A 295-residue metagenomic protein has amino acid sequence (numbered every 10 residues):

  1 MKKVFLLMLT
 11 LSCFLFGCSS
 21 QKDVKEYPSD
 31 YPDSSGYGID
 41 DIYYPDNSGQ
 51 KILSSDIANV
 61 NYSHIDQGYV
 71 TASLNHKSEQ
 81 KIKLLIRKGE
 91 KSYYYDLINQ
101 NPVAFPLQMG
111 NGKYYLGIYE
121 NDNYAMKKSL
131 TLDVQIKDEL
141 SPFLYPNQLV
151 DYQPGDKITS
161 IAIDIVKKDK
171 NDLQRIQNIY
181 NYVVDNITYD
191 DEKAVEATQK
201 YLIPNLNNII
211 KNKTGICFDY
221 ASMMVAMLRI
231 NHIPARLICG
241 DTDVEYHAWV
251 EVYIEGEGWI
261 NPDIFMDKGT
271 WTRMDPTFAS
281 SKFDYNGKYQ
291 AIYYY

Functional and structural regions predicted by a protein language model:
M1-K2: N-terminal hydrophobic targeting signals that begin at the initiator methionine
F5-N171, I260, A291-Y295: N-terminal accessory/pre-domain segments preceding catalytic cores
N59-V60, A194-Q199, F218-D219: Short N-terminal helix-initiation segments at or just after the protein's N-terminus
Q148-N212, I260, K268-Y295: Secondary-structure boundary elements
R175-I179, K213-L228: Active-site nucleophilic cysteine motif
D219-Y295: Hydrophobic/aromatic-rich core segments of domains that either
